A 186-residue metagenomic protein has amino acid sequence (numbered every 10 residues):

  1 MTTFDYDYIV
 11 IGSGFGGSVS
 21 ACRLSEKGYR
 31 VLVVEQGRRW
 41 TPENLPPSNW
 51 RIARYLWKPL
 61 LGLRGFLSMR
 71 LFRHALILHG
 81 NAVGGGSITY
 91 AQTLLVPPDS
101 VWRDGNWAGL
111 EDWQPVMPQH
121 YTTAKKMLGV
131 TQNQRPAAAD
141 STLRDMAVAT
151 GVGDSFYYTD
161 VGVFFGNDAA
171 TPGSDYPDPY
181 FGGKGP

Functional and structural regions predicted by a protein language model:
M1-P115: N-terminal glycine-rich phosphate/pyrophosphate-binding loop and immediately adjacent elements
L110-P186: Conserved redox-cofactor binding core of oxidoreductases
